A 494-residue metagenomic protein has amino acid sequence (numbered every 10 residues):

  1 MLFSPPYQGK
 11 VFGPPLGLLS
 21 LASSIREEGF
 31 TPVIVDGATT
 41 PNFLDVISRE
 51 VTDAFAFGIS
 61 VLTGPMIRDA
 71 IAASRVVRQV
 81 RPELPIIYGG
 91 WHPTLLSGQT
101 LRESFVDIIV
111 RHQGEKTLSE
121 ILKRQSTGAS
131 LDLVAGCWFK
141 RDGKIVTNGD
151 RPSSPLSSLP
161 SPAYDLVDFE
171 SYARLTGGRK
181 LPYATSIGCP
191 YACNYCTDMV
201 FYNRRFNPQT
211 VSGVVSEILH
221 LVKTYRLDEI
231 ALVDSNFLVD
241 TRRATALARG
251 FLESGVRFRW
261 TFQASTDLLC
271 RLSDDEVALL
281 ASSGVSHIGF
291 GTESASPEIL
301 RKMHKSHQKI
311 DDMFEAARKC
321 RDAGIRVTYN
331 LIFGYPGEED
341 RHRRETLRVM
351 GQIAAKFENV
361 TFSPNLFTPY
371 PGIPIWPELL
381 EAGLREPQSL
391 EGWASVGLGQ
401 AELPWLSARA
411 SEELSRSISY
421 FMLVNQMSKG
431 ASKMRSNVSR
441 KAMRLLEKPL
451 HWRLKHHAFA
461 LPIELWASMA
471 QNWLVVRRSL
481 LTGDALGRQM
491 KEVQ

Functional and structural regions predicted by a protein language model:
M1-G9: Nucleotide-activated donor-dependent transferases that construct or modify glycoconjugates
L2, F55, P374-P377, P387-Q494: Radical SAM enzyme core and accessory elements
S4, I34-A38, V200, G291 (+2 more regions): Residue-level recognition of beta-strand->loop/alpha-helix junctions
Q8-L18: Glycine- and acidic-residue-enriched helix-capping/strand-helix junction motifs
G9, L96-S97, Y191, T241-R242 (+4 more regions): Flexible glycine/acidic-rich beta-alpha junction loops that bind and position SAM and/or redox cofactors in anaerobic
G17, L21-P152, G372: Glycine-rich beta-alpha loop elements in corrinoid/cobalamin-binding modules across cobalamin-dependent enzymes
S97-E103, G337-Q352: Catalytic cores of alpha/beta
S157, P162-T328, F333-Y335, R348: Radical SAM [4Fe-4S] cluster-binding motif and immediate context
